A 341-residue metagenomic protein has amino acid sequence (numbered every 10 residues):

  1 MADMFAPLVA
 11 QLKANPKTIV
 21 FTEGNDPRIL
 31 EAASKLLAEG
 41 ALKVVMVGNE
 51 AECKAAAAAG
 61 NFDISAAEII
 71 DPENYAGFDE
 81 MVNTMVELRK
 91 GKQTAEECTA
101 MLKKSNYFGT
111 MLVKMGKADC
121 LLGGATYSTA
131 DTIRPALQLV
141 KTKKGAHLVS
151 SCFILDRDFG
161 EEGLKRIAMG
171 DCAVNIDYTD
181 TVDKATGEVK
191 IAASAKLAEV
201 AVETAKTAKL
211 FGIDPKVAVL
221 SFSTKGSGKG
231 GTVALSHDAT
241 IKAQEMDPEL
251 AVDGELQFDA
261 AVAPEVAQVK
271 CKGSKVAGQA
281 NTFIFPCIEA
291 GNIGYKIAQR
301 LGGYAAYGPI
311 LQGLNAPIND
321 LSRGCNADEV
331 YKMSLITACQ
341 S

Functional and structural regions predicted by a protein language model:
M1-A277, N281-S341: Anion-binding alpha/beta catalytic cores of soluble intermediary-metabolism enzymes, centered on
